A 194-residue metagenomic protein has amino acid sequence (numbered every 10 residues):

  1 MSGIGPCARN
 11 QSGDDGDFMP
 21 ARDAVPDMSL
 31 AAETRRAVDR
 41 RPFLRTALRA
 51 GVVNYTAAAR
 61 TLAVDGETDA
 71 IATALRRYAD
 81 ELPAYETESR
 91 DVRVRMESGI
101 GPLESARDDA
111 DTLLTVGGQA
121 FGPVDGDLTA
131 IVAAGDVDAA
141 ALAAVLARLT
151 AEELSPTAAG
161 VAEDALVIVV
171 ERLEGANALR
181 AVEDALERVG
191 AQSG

Functional and structural regions predicted by a protein language model:
S2-C7, Q11-D80: Terminal low-complexity, intrinsically disordered regions
A24-V25, E33, A74-G194: A conserved regulatory-domain signal marking ACT and ACT-like small-molecule sensing domains and adjacent regulatory
